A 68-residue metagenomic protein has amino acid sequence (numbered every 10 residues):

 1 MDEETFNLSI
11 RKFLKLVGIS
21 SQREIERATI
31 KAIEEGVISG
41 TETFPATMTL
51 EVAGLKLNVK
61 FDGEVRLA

Functional and structural regions predicted by a protein language model:
D2-R11, R27-I30, V37-A68: N-terminal intrinsically disordered, cationic/polar leader segments that include organellar targeting peptides
K12-R23: Long, contiguous binding/interaction regions
